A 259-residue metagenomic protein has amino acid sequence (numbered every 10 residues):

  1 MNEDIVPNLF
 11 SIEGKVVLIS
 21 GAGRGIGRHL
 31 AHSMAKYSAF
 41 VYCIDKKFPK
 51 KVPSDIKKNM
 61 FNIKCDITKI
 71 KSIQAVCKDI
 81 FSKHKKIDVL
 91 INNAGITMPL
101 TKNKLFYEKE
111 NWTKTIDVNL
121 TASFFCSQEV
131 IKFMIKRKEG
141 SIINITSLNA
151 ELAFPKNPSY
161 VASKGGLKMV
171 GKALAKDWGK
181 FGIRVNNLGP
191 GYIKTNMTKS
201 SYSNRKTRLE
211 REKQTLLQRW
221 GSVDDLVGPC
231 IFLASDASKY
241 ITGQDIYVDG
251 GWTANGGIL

Functional and structural regions predicted by a protein language model:
N2-N8, L152, I231, T242-L259: Short C-terminal tail/terminal secondary-structure segment of NAD(P)H-dependent dehydrogenase/reductase domains
L9-Y42: Canonical Rossmann dinucleotide-binding motif of NAD(H)/NADP(H)-dependent dehydrogenases/reductases, specifically
T101-I116, R211: Substrate-binding pocket helix/loop in short-chain dehydrogenase/reductase
N103, A153-V161, A173, L259: Active-site loop-to-helix junction immediately N-terminal to the catalytic Tyr of the SDR YXXXK motif in Rossmann-fold
S127, S163, G171: Active-site helix of classical SDR
K132, K176-K180, K239: Alpha-helical segment proximal to the catalytic Tyr-Lys
S147: Residue(s) in the substrate-gating loop at a strand-loop-helix junction that position the organic substrate next
